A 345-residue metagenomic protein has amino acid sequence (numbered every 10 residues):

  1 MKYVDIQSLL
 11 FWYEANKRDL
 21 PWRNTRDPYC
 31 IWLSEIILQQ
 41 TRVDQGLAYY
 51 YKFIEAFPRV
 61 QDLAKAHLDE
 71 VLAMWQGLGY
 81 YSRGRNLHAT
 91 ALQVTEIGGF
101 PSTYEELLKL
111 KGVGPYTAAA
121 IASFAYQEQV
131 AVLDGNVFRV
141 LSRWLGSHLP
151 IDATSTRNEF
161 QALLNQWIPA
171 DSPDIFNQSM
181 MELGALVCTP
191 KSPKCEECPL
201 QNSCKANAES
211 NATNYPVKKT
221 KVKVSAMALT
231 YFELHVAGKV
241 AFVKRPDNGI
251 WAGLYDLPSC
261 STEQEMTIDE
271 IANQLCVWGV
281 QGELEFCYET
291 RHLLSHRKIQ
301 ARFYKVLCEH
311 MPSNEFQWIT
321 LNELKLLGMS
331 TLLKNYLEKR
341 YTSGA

Functional and structural regions predicted by a protein language model:
M1-R18, N24, A185-A345: Intrinsically disordered, low-complexity, charged terminal extensions of DNA damage-control enzymes
Y3-E196, L200-E209, T213, V277-Q281: Catalytic cores of DNA base-excision repair glycosylases
